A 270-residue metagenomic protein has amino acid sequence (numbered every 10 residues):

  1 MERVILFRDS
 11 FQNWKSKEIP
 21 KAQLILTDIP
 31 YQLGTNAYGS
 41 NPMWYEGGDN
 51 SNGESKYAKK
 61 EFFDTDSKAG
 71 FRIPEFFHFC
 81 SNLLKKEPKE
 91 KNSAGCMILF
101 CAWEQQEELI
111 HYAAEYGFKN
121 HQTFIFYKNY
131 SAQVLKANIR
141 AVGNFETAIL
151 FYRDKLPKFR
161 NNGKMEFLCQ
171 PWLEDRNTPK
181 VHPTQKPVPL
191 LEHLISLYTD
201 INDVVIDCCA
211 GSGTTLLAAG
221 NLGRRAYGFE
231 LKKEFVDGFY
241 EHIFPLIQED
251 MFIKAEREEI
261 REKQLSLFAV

Functional and structural regions predicted by a protein language model:
R3-S10: Conserved SAM-binding strand-loop segment of SAM-dependent methyltransferases
S10, E75-F79, L190-L194: Well-ordered alpha-helical segments embedded in enzymatic catalytic cores
F11-S16: Short loop/turn elements that flank and shape the SAM/SAH-binding pocket of Class I
K17-A22, T35-G48, C96, E107-V270: Class I S-adenosyl-L-methionine
I19-G95: SAM-dependent methyltransferase catalytic-core segment centered on the flexible catalytic loop and adjoining short
E104: Polar, low-complexity loop segments and adjacent catalytic/binding residues used for recognizing and processing sugar
